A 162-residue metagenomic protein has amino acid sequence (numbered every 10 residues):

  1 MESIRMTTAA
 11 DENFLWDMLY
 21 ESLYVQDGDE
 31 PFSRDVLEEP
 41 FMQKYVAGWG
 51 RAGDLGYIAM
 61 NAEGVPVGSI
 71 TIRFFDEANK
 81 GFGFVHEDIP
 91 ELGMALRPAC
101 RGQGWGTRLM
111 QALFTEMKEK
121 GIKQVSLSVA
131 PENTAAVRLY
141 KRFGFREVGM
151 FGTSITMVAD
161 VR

Functional and structural regions predicted by a protein language model:
E2-D17: A short beta-loop-alpha structural element at the N-terminal edge of CoA-dependent acyl/N-acetyltransferase catalytic
L23-V46: Conserved GNAT-fold acetyl-CoA-binding loop/helix
Q43-I58: A short helix-loop-beta-strand connector motif used in the catalytic cores of GNAT acetyltransferases and, in some
D54-I58, S69, G93, S126 (+1 more regions): Short hydrophobic/aromatic beta-strand element in the GNAT-like acyltransferase core that lines or flanks the acyl-donor
M60, E91-G102, V129: A short, internal acetyl-CoA/4′-phosphopantetheine-binding micro-motif in the GNAT/acyltransferase core
N61-G93: Conserved acyl-donor/pantetheine-binding loop and adjacent beta-alpha core of acyl/acetyltransferases and related
H86-P90, K123-V137, R142-R162: C-terminal "cap" of GNAT-fold acetyltransferases
G102-T115, E119, R138-R142: Conserved acetyl-CoA-binding loop-helix of GNAT-fold acetyltransferases
